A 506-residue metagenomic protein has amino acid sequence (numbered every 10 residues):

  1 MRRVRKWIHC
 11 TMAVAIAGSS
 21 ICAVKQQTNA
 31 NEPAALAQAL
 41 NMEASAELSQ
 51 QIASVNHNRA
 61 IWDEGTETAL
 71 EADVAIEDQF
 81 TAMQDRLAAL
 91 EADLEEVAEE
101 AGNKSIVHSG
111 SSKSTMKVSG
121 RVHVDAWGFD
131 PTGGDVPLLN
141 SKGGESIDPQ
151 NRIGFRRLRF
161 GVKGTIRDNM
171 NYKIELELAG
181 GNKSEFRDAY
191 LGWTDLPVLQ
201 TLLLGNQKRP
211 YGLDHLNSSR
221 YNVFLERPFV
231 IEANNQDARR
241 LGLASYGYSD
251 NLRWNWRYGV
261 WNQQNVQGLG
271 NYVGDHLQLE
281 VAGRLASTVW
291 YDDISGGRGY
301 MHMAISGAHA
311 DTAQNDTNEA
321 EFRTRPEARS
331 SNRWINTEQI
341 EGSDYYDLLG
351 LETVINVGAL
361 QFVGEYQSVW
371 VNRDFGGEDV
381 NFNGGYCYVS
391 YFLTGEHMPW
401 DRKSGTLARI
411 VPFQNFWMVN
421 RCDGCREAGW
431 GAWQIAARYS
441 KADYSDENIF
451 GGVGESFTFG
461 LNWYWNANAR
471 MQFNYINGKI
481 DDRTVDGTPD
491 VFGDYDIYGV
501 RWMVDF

Functional and structural regions predicted by a protein language model:
R2, I16-L138, R253, H397-C422 (+1 more regions): N-terminal periplasmic/intermembrane-space "pro-region" immediately following the signal or transit peptide
R2-T11: Bacterial N-terminal signal peptides that target proteins for export
C10-A13, E32, D93, G128 (+6 more regions): Enrichment for repetitive, rod-forming helical segments
I61, F80-T81, D130, S146-I147 (+4 more regions): Outer-membrane beta-barrel pore domains
A88, E95, L196, R209-G212 (+1 more regions): Generic short alpha-helical segment signal, independent of protein family or function, capturing local helix propensity
I106-A313, N381-E427, A432-E447, G452: Outer membrane beta-barrel
